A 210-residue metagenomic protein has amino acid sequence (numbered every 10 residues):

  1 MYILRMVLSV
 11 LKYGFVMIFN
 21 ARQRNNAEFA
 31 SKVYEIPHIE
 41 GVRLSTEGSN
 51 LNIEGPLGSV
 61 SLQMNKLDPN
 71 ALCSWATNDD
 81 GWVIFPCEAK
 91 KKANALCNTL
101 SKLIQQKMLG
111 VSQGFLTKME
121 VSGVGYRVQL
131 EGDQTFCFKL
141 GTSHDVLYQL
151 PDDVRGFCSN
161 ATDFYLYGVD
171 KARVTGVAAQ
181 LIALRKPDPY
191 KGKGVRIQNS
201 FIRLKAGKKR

Functional and structural regions predicted by a protein language model:
Y2-R210: Ribosome-associated RNA-binding proteins
